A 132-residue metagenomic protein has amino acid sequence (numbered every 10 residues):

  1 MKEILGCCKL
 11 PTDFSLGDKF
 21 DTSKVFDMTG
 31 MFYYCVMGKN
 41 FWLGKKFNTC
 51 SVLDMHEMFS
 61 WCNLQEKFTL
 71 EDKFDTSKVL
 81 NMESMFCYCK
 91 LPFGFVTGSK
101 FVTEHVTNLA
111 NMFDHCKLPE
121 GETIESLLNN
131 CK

Functional and structural regions predicted by a protein language model:
M1-K132: Negatively charged
